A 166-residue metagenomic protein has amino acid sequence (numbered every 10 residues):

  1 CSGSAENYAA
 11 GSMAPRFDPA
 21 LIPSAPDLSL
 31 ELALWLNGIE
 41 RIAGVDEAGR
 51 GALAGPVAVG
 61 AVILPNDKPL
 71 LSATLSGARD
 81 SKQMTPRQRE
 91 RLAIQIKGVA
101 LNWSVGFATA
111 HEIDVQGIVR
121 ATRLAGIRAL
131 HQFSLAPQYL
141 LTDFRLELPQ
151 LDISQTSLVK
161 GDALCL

Functional and structural regions predicted by a protein language model:
C1-L166: RNase H-like, Mg2+-dependent phosphodiesterase core, and more generally RNA phosphate-backbone-engaging helix-loop
